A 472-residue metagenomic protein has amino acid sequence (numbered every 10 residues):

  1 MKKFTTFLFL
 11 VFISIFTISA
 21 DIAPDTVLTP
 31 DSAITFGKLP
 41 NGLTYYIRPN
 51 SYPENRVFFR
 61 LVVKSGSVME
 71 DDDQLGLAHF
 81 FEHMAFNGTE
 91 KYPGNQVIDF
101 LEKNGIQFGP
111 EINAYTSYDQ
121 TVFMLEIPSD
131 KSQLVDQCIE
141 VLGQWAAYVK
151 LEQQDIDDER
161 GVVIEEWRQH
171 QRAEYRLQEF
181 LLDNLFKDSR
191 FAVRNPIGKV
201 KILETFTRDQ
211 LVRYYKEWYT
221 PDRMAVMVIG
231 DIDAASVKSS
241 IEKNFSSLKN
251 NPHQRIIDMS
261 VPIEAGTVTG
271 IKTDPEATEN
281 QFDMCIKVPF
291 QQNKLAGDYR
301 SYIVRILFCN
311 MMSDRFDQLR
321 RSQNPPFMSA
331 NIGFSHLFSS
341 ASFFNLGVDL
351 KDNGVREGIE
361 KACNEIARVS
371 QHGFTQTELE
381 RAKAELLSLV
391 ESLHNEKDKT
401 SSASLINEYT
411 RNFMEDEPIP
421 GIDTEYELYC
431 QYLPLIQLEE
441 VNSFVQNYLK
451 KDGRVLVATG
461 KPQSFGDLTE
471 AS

Functional and structural regions predicted by a protein language model:
M1-F4: Positively charged n-region of N-terminal signal peptides that target proteins for export
T6-F16: Bacterial N-terminal signal peptides
A20-I47, A225, D233-P289, N293-D298 (+8 more regions): Proteolytic maturation boundary segments
T29-I34, L39-N41, P53-F58, V62 (+12 more regions): Extracytoplasmic
E54, V63-R176, N195, T205-R223 (+5 more regions): Active-site-adjacent, His/Asp/Glu-enriched structural segments that form or flank metal-binding and acid/base networks
N87-T89, P110, A114, Y118 (+10 more regions): Scaffold signal of the M16-like zinc-metallopeptidase fold and its non-catalytic homologs
G94, I98-E102, K150-R168, E179 (+6 more regions): Acidic/histidine-enriched alpha-helical segments
M284, P289, N293-K294, D298-Q376: Structured mid-domain segments that build the active-site/substrate or prosthetic-cofactor binding neighborhood
